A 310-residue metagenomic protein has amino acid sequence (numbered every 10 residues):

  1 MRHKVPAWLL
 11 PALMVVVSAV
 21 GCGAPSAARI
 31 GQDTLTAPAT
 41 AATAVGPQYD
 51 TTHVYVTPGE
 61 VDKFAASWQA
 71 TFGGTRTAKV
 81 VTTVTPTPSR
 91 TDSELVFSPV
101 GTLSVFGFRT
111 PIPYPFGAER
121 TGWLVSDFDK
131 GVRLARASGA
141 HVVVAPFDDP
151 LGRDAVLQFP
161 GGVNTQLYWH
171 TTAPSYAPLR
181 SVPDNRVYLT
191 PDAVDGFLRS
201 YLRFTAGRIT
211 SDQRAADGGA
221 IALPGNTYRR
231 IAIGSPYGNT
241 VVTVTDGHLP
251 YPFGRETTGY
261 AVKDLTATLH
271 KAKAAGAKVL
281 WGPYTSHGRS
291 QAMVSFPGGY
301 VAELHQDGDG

Functional and structural regions predicted by a protein language model:
M1-S26: Secretory targeting and sorting signals
G23-A39: Short, low-complexity, disordered segments immediately C-terminal to signal peptides in bacterial exported proteins
G31, A42-G46, H53-G101, A137 (+6 more regions): Core segments of cupin and vicinal oxygen chelate
P47-G59, E94-L95, F108-A135, R153-Q158 (+3 more regions): Vicinal oxygen chelate
L103-F108, A140-V143: Catalytic cores of nucleotide-enabled group-transfer and carboxylate-activating enzymes in metabolic and assembly-line
D154-Y176: Short, structured interface segments
Y168-A173, L304-G310: Short beta->alpha transition motifs characteristic of CBS
Y228-I233, R255-G259, K263, K273-D309: Extended, charged low-complexity segments that frequently continue into or abut oligomerization scaffolds
